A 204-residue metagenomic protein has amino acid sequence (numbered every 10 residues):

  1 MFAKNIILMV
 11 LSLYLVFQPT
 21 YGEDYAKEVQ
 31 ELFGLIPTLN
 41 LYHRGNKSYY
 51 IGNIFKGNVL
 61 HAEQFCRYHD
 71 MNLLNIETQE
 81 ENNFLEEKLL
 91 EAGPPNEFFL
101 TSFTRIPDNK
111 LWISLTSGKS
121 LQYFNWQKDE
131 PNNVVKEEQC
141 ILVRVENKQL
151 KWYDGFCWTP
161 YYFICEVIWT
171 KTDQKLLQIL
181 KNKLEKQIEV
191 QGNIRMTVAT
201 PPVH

Functional and structural regions predicted by a protein language model:
A3-G22: Cleavable N-terminal signal peptides of Sec/SRP-targeted secreted and luminal proteins
L8, F156-K175: Short, structured beta-strand segments at or near domain termini in extracellular proteins/domains
F17-D70: Extracellular disulfide-stabilized recognition modules
V59-F103: Conserved hydrophobic ligand-interaction patch in extracellular adhesion modules
Q79-E80, R105-D108, K119, P131-N132 (+2 more regions): Acidic glycine-/aspartate-rich tracts in secreted/extracellular proteins
E97-E137: Surface-exposed ligand-recognition segments of extracellular binding domains, strongest in the long/variable loop
L142-I164: Carbohydrate-recognition loop of C-type lectin domains
W169-H204: C-terminal helix/juxtamembrane-tail motif
